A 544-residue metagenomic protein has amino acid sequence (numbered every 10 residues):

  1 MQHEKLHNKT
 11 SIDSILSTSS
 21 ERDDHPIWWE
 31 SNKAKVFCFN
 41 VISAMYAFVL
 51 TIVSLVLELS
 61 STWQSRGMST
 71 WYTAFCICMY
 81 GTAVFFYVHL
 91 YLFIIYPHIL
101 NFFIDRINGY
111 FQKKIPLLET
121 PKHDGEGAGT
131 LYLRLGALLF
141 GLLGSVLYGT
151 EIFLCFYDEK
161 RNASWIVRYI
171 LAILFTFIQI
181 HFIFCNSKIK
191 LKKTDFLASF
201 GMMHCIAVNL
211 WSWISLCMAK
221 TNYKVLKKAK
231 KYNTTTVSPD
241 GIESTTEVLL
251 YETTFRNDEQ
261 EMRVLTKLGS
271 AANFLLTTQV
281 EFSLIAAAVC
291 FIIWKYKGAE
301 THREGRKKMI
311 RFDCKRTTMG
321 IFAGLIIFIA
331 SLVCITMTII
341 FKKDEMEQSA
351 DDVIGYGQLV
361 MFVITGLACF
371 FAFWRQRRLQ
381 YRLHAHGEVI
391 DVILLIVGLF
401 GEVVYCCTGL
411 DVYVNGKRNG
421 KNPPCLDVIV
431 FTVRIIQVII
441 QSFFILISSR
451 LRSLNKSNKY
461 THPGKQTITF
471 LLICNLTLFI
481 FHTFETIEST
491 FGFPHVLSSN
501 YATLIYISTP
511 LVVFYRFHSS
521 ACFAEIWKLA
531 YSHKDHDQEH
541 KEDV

Functional and structural regions predicted by a protein language model:
M1-S31, F102-G125, T236-V237, H302-F322 (+5 more regions): Non-transmembrane, juxtamembrane loop and terminal tail segments of multi-pass eukaryotic membrane proteins
Q2, H7, D13-A172, L275-F282 (+3 more regions): N-terminal signal-anchor/initial transmembrane insertion module of eukaryotic multi-pass membrane proteins
C38-A47, M68-A83, A128-F140, K160-F175 (+8 more regions): Transmembrane alpha-helices of multi-pass eukaryotic membrane proteins
F48-L59, Y87-Y91, N209-L216, T277-K297 (+5 more regions): C-terminal transmembrane-bundle signature of multipass membrane proteins, characterized by strong activation on
S54-C76, S145-I170, I183-D195, C217-K227 (+5 more regions): Membrane-lumen (extracellular) interface motif
Y96-P121, H181-K193, K295-K308, A372-H386 (+1 more regions): Cytoplasmic membrane-interface regions of multi-pass membrane proteins
D158-N162, S187-M202, S215-N233, D258-T278 (+4 more regions): Membrane-interface helix-loop-helix junctions at boundaries between adjacent transmembrane segments
N209-S270, N475-H495, T503: Extracellular/lumenal N-termini and interhelical loops of multi-pass eukaryotic membrane proteins
